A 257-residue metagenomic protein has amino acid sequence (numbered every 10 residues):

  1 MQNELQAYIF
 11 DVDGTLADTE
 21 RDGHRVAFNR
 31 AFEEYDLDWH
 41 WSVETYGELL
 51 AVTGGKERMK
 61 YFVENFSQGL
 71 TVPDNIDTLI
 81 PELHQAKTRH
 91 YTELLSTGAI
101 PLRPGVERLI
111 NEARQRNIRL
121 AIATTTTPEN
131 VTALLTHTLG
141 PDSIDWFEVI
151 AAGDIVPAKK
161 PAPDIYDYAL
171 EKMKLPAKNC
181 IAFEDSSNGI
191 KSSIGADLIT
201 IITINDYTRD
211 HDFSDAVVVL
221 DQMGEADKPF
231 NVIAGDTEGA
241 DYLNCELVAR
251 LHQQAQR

Functional and structural regions predicted by a protein language model:
Q2-L5, N111, T127-R257: Asp-based, Mg2+/Mn2+-dependent phosphohydrolase catalytic module
N3-V12, L16-P104, N111-R116: N-terminal helical cap/lid subdomain that shapes the substrate entry/recognition surface in HAD-like hydrolases
T15, T124-T126: Conserved phosphate-coupling serine/threonine residues in phosphotransfer and NTP-handling enzymes
D22, H40, D74, I100 (+4 more regions): Non-catalytic, surface-exposed connector residues within folded enzymatic/regulatory domains
T45, L50-G54, P104-V106, D154 (+3 more regions): Solvent-exposed, flexible loop/coil residues
G98, A123, N205: Glycine- and other small-residue-rich loops at beta-strand/loop junctions that grip anionic moieties
I118-L120: A structural preference for short, pocket-lining loop segments at secondary-structure junctions
